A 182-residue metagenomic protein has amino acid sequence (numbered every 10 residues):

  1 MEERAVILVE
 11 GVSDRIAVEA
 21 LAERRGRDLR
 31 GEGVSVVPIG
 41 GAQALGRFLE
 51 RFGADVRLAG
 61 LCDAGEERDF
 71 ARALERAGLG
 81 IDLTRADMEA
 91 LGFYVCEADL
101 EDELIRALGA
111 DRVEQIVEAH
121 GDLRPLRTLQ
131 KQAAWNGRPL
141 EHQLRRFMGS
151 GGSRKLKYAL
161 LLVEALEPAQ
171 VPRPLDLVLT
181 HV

Functional and structural regions predicted by a protein language model:
M1-V182: Acidic, divalent-metal-binding catalytic cores of TOPRIM and closely related two-metal-ion phosphodiester/pyrophosphate
